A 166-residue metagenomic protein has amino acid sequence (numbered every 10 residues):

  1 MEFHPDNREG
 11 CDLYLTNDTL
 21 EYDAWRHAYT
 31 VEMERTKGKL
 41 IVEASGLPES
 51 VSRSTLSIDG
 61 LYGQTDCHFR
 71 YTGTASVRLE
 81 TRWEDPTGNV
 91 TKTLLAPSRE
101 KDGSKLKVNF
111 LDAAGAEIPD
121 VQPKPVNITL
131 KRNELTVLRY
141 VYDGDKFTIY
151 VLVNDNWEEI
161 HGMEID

Functional and structural regions predicted by a protein language model:
M1-K37: Short, low-hydrophobicity acidic/polar segments
G10, T129-D143: Low-complexity, Pro/Ser/Thr- and charge-rich linker/hinge segments at domain boundaries
R26-A28, K39-I41, N89-K92, L135: Intrinsic-disorder/low-complexity, polar/charged segments enriched in Ser/Thr/Lys/Arg/Asp/Glu/Gln
M33-L47: A short, Gly/Thr-enriched small/hydrophobic beta-strand-prone motif that recurs across taxa
K37, P48, Y62, A114 (+1 more regions): Residues that cap or initiate secondary-structure elements
S52-R132, E159-D166: Tryptophan-paired
G144-D166: Intrinsically disordered, low-complexity repeat and linker tracts
